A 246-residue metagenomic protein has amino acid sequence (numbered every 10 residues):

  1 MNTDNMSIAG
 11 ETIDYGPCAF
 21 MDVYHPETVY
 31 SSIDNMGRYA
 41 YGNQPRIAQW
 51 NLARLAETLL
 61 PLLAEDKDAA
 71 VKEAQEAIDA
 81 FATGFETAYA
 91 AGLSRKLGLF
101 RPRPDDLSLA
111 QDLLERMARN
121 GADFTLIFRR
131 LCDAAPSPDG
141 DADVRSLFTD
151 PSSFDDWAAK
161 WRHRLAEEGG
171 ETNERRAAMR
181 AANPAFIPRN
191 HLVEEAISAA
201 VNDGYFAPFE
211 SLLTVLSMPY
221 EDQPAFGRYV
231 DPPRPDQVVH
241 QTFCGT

Functional and structural regions predicted by a protein language model:
M1-F20, P26-T28: Extended, hydrophobic alpha-helical segments in both membrane/secreted and soluble proteins
V23-Y24, S153: Acidic, low-complexity proline/glycine-rich segments
Y30, N35-T246: Regulatory N- and C-terminal appendages and interdomain linkers associated with kinase/kinase-like NTP transferase
